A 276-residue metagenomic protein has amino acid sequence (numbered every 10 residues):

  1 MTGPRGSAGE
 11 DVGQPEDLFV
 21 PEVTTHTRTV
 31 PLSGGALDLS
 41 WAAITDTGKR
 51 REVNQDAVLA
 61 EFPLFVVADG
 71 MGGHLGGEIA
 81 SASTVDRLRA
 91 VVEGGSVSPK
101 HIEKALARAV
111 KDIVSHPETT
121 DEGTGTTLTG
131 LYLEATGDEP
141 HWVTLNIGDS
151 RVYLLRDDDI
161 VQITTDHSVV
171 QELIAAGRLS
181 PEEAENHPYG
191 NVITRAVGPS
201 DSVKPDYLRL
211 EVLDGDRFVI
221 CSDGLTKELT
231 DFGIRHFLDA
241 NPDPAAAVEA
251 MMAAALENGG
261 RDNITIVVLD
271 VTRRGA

Functional and structural regions predicted by a protein language model:
M1-A276: PP2C/PPM-type serine/threonine phosphatase catalytic domain
